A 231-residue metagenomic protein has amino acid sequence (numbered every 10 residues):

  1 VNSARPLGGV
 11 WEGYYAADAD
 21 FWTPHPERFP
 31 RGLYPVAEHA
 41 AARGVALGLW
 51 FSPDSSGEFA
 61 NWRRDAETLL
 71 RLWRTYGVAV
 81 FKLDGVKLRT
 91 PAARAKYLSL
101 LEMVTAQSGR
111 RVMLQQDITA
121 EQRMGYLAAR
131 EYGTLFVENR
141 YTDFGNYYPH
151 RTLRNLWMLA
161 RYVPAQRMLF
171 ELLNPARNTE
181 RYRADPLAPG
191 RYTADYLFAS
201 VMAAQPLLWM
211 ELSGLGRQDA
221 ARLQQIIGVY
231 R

Functional and structural regions predicted by a protein language model:
V1-F81, G85-P91: Aromatic-lined carbohydrate-binding/catalytic grooves of carbohydrate-active enzymes
A93-K96: Short glycine/threonine-rich loop-to-helix capping motif typified by GTGT followed within a few residues by an Asp-Pro
L98-R231: Active-site-proximal substrate-binding groove within the catalytic cores of carbohydrate-active enzymes
